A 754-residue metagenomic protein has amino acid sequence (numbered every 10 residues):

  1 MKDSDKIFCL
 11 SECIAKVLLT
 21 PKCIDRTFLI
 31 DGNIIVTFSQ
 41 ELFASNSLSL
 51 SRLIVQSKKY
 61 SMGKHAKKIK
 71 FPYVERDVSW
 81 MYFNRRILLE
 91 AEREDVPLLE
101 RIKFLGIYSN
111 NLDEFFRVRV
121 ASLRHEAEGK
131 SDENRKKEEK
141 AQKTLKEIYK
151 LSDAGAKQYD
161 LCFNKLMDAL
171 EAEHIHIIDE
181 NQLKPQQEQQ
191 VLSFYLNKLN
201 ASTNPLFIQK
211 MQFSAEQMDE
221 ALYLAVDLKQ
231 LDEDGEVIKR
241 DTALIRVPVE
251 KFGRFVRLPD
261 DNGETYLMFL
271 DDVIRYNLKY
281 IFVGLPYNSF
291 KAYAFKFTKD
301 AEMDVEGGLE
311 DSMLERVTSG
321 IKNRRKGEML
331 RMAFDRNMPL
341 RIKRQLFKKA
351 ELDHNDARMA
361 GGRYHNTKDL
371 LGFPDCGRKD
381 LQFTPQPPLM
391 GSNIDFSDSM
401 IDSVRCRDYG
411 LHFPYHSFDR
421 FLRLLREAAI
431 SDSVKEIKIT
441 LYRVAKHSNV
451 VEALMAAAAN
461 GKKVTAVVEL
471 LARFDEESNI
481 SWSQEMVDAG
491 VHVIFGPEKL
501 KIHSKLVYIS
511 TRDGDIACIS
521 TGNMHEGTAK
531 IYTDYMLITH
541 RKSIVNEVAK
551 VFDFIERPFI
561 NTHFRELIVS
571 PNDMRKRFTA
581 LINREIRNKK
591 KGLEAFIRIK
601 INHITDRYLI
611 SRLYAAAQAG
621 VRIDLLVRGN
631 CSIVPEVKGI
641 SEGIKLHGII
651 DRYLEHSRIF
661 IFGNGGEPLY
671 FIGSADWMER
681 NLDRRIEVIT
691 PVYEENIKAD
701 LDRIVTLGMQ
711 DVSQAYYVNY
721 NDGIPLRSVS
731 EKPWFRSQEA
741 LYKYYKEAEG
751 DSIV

Functional and structural regions predicted by a protein language model:
D3-D5, D25, N33, N46 (+1 more regions): Intrinsic-disorder-associated, low-complexity terminal segments enriched in Asp/Asn/His/Tyr and depleted of Lys/Arg
V55-I597, A615, A619, G629-V754: N-terminal localization/anchoring segments of enzymes in phospholipid and broader phosphate metabolism
R622-L626: Hydrophobic alpha/beta core scaffold segments
